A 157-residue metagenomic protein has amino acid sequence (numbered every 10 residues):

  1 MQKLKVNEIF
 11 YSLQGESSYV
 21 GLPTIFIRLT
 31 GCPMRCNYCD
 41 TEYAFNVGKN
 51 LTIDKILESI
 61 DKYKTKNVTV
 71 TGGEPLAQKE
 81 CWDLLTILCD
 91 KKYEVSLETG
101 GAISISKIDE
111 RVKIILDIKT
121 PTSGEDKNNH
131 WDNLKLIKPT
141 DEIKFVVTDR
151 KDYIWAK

Functional and structural regions predicted by a protein language model:
M1-G15, K62, D149-K157: Auxiliary Fe-S-binding modules of radical SAM enzymes
Q2-R35: N-terminal pre-triad scaffold of radical SAM enzymes
L4, P23-T24, R35-V112: Conserved Radical SAM active-site core
E8, E58, K62, D132-L136: Charged/polar, solvent-exposed surface patches and flexible loops
I9, T30, E42, D117-K119: Generic beta-structure capping elements
S18, C39, G48-L51, D126 (+1 more regions): Short linear functional motifs in flexible/disordered or boundary regions
P23, T30, V47, K144-V147: Short N-terminal micro-motifs specific to bacterial/archaeal maturation and metal-cluster initiation sites
L76-K157: Conserved AdoMet/S-adenosylmethionine-binding subsite of the radical SAM
